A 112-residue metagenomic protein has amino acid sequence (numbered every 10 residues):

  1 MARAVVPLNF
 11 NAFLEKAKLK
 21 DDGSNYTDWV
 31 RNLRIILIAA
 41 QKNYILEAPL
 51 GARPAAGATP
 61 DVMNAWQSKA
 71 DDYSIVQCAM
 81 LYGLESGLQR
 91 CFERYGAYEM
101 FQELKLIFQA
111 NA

Functional and structural regions predicted by a protein language model:
M1-A112: N-terminal Lys/Arg-enriched interaction segments
